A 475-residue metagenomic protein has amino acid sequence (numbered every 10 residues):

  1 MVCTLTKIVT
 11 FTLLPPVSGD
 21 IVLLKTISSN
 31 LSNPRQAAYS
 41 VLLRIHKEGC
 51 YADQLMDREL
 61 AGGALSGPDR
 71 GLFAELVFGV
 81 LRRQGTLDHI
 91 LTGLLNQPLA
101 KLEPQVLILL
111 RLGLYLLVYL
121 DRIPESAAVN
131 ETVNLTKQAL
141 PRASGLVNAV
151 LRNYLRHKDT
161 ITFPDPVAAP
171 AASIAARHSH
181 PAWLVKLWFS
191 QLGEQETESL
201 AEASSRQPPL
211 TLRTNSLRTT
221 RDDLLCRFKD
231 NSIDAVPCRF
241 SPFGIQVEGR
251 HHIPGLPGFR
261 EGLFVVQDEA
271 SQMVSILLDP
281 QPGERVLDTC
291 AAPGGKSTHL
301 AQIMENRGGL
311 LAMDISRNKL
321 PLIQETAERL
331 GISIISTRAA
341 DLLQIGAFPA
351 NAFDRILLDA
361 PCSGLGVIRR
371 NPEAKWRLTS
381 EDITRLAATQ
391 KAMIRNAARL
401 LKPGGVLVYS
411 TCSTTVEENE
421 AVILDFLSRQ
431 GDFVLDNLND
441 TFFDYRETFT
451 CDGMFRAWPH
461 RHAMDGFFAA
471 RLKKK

Functional and structural regions predicted by a protein language model:
V2, K7-K475: S-adenosylmethionine
